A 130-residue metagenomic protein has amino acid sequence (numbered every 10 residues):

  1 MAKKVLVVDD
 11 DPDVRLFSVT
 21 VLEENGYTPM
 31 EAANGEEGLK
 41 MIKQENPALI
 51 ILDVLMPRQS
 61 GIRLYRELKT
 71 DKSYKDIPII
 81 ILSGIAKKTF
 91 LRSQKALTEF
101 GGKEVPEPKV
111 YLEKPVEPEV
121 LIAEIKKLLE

Functional and structural regions predicted by a protein language model:
V8-D9, A32, I50: Conserved sequence signature across two-component system core domains
L16-E24: Charged docking surfaces used in two-component/phosphorelay signaling
E31-K40, G61: Helix N-cap/capping motif at the beta->alpha junctions
K40, I62-K75: Short amphipathic alpha-helix used as the core "switch/output" element in two-component signaling
E45-I51: Active-site beta3 strand of CheY-like receiver
D53, S83: Active-site residues of response regulator receiver
M56: Receiver (REC) domain active-site loop signature in two-component systems and cognate sites in sensor histidine kinases
R63, A86-E113, E119, A123: Alpha4 helix (beta4-alpha4-beta5 surface) of REC/receiver domains from two-component response regulators
